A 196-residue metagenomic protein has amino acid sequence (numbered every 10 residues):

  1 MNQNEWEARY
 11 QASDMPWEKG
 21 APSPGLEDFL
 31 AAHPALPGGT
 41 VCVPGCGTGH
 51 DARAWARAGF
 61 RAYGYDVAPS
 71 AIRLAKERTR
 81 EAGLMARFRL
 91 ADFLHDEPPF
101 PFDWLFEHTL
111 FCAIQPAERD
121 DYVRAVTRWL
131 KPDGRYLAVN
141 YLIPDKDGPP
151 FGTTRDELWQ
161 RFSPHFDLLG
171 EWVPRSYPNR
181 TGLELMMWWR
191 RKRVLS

Functional and structural regions predicted by a protein language model:
M1-C42, G47-F100, I114-S196: Class I (Rossmann-like) S-adenosyl-L-methionine-dependent methyltransferase catalytic domain, capturing the SAM-binding
D103: Conserved acidic residues
F106: A conserved beta-strand element that flanks and buttresses the S-adenosyl-L-methionine
T109-A113: Short catalytic micro-motifs in class I SAM-dependent methyltransferases
